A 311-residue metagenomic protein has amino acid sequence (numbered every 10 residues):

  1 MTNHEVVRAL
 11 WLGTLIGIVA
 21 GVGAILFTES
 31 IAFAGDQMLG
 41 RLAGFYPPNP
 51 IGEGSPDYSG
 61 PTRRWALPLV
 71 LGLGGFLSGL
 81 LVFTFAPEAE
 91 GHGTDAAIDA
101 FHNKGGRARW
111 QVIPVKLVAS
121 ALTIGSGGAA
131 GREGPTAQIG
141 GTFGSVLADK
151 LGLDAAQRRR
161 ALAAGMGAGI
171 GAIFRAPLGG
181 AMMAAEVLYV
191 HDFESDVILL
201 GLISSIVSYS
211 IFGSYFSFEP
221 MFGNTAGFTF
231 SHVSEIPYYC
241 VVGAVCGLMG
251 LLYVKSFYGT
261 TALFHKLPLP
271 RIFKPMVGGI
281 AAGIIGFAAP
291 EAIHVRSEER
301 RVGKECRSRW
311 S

Functional and structural regions predicted by a protein language model:
M1-R307, S311: Alpha-helical transmembrane segments and immediately membrane-proximal extracytoplasmic
